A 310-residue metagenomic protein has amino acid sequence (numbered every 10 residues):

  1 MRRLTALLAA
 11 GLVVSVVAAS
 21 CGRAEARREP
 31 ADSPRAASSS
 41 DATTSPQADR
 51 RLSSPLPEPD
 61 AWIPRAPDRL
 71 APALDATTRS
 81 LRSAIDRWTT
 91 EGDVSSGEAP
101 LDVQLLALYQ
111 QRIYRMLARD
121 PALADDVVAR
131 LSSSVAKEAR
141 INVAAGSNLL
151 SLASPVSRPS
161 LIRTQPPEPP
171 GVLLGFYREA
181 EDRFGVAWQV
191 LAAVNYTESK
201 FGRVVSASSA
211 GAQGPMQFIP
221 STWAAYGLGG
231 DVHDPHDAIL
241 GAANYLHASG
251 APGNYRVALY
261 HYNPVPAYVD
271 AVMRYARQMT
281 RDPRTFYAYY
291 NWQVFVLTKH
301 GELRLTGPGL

Functional and structural regions predicted by a protein language model:
M1-E179, P266, R274-L310: Cell-wall glycan-active module
L105, Y109, A193-Y196, G241 (+2 more regions): Amphipathic alpha-helical interaction segments
A122-D126, G185-A193, S206, A251-Y262 (+1 more regions): Surface-exposed patches in mature extracellular/periplasmic domains of secreted proteins
E168-R183, Q189, G202, P215 (+1 more regions): Alpha-helical segment that forms one wall of the substrate-binding/catalytic cleft in peptidoglycan-active domains
T197, A212, I219: Short, conserved phosphate-binding/catalytic loop or strand-edge motifs used in phosphoryl-/nucleotidyl-transfer
E198, G202-V205: Basic- and aromatic-lined ligand-binding clefts that recognize polyanionic substrates
V205-G211: Glycine- and aromatic-rich loop/turn segments at beta-sheet edges
